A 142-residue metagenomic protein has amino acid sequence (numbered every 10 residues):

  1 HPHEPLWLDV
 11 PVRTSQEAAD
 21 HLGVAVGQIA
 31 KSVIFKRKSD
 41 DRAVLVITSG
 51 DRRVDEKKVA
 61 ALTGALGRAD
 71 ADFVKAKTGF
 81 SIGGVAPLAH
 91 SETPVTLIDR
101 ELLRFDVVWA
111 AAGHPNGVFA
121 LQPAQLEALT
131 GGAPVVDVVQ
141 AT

Functional and structural regions predicted by a protein language model:
H1-T142: Extended, low-hydrophobicity, polar/charged segments
